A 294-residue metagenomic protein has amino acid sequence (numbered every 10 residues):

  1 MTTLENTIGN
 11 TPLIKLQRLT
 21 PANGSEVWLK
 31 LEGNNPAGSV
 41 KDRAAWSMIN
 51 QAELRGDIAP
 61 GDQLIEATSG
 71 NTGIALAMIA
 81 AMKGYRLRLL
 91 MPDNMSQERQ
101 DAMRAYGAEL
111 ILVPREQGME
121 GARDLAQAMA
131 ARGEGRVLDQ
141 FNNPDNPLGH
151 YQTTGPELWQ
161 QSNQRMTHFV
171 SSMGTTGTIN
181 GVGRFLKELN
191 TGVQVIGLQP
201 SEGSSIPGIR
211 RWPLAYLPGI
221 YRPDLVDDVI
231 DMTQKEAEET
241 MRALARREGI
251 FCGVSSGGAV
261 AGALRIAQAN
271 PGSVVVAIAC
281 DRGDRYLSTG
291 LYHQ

Functional and structural regions predicted by a protein language model:
M1-Q294: PLP-dependent amino-acid enzyme catalytic core
